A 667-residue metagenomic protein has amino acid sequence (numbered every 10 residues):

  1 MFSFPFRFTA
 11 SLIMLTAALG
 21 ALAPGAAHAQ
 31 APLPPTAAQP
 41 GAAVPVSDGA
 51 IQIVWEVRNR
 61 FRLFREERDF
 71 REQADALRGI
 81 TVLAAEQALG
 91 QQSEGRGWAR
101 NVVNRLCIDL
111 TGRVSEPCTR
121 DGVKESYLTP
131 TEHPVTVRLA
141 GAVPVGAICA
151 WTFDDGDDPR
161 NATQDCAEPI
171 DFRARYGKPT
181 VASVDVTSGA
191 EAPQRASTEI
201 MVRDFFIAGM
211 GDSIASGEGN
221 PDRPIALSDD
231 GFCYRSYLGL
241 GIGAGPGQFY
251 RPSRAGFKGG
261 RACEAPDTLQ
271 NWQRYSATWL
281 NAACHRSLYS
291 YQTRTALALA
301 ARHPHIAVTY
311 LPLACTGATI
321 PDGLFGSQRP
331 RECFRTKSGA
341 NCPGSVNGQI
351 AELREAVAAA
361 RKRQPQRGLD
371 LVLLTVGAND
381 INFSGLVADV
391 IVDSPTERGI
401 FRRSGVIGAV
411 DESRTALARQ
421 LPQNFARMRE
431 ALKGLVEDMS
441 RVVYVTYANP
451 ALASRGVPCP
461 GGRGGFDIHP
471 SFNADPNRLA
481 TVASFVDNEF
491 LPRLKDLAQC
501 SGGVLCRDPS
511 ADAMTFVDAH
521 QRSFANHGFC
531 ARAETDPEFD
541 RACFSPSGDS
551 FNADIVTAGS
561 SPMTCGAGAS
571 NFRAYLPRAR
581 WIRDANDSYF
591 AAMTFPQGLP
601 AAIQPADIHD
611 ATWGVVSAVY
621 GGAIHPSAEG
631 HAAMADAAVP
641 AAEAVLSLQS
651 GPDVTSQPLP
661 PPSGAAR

Functional and structural regions predicted by a protein language model:
T9-A21: Bacterial N-terminal signal peptides
P24-A29: Sec/Tat signal peptide C-region and signal peptidase I cleavage site
P32-F206: Beta-strand-enriched, solvent-exposed domains that form extended recognition/catalytic surfaces
R71-A99, V103, Y234-R302, T415-P422 (+2 more regions): Low-complexity, serine/threonine/proline-enriched polar segments
F206-M210, I214-E218, T309-A314, D370-T375 (+4 more regions): Structural recognition of the beta-strand scaffold that forms the well-ordered cores of secreted hydrolase catalytic
G231-A416: Conserved SGNH/GDSL esterase-like catalytic core that processes O-acyl groups on lipids and polysaccharides
Y291-T309, L417-V442, R478-A519: A structural motif corresponding to the C-terminal end of an alpha-helix and its immediate exit/capping segment
N449-I624: Mobile gating loops/cap/lid regions near enzyme active sites that modulate substrate access
